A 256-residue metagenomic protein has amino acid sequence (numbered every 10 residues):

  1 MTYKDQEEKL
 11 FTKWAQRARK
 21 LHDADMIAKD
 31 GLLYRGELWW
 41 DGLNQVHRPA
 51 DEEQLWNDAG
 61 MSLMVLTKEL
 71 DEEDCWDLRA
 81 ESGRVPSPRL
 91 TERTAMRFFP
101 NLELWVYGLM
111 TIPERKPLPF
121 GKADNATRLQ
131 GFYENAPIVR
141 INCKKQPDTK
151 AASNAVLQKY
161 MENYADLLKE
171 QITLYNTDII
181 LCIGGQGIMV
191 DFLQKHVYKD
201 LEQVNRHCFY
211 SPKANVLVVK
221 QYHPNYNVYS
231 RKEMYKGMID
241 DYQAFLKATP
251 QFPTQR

Functional and structural regions predicted by a protein language model:
M1-K13, N154-K169, I188-R256: C-terminal capping/extension of enzyme domains
T2-Y175, I179, G185-G187: A polyanion-binding, active-site-adjacent surface
